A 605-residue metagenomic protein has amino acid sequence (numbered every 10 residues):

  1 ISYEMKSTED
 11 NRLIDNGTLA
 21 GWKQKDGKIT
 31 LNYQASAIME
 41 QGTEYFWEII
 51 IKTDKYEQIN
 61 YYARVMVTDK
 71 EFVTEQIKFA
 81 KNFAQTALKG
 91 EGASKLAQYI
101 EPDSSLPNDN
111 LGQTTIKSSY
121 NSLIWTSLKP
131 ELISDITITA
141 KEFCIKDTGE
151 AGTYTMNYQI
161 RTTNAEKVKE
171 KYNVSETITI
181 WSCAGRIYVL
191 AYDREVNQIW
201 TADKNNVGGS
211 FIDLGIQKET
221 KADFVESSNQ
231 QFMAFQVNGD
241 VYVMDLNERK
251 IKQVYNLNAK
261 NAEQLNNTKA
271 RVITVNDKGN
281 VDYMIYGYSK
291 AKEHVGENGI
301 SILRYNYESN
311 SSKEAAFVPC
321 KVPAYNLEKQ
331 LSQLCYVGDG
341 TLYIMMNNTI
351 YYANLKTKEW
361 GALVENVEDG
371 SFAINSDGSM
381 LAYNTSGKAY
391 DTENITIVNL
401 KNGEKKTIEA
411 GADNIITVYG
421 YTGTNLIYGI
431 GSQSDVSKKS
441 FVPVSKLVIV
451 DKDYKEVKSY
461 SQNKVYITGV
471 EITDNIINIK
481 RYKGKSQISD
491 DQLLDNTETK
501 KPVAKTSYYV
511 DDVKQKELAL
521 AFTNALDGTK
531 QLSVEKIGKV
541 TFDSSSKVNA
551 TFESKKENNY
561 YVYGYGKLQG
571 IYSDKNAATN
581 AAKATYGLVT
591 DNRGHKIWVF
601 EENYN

Functional and structural regions predicted by a protein language model:
I1, T8-L13, W47-S134, G208-K250 (+10 more regions): Core segments of small alpha/beta cavity-forming domains
S2-S7, R12-G21, D26, N32-F46 (+2 more regions): Surface-exposed, charged secondary-structure patches
M5, T179, V243-D245, I302-R304 (+3 more regions): Conserved blade-register residue in beta-propeller folds
D15-T18, I251-A259, S312-C320, G361-E365 (+2 more regions): Beta-propeller fold detector
A140-I145, S175-W181, A270-R271: Hydrophobic/aromatic beta-strand elements that line small-molecule binding cavities or substrate pockets in beta-rich
K167-A191, G299-S309, L493-V503: A short, surface-exposed beta-strand/turn
L246-R249, Y307-E308, N354-K358, N399-G403 (+1 more regions): Short loop/turn segments that connect beta-strands within beta-propeller blades
Y390-N399, E404-K547: Extended, charge-rich low-complexity regions and/or helical-solenoid scaffolds
